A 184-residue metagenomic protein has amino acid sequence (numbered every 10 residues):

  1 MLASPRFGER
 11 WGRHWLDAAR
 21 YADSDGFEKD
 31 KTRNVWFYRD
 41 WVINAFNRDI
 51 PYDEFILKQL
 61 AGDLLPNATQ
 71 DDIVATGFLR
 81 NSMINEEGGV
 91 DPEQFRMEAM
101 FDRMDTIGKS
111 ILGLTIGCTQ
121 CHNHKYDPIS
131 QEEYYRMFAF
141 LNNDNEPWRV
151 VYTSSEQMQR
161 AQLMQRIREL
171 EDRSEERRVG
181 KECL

Functional and structural regions predicted by a protein language model:
M1-Q165: Short, structured secondary-structure elements that scaffold catalytic or ligand/cofactor-binding regions
E176-C183: Conserved small/polar residues in nucleotide/adenosyl-binding loops
